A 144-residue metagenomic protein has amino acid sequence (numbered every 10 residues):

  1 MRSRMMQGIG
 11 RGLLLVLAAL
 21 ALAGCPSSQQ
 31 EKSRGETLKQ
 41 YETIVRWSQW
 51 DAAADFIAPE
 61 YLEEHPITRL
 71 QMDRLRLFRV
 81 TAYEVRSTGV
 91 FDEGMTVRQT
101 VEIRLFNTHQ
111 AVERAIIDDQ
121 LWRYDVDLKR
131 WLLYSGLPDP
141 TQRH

Functional and structural regions predicted by a protein language model:
R2-L13: Bacterial N-terminal signal peptides that target proteins for export
L22-G24: C-terminal motif of bacterial Sec signal peptides marking the signal peptidase cleavage site
P26-S28: Bacterial signal peptide processing site
Q30-R46, F56: Short, aromatic-enriched amphipathic alpha-helices that serve as compact interaction elements
G35-E36, W50-V97, L105, A111: Short solvent-exposed beta->alpha transition segments
V90-H144: Exposed beta-sheet edge and beta->alpha loop/turn motif
